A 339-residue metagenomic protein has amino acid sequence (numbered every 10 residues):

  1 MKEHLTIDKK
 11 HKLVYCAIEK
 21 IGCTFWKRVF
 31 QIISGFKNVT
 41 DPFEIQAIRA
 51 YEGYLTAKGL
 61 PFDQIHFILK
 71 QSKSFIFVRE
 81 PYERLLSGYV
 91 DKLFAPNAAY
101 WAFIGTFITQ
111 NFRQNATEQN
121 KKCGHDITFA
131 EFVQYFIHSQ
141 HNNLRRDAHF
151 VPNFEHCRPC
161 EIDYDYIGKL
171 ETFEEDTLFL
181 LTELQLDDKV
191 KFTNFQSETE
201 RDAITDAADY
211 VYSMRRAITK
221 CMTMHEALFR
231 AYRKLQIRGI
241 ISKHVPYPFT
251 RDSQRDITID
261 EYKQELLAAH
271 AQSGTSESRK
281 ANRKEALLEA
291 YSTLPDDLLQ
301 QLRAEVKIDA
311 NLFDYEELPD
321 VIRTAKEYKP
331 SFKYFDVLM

Functional and structural regions predicted by a protein language model:
M1-M339: Membrane-interface amphipathic segments in extracytoplasmic regions
